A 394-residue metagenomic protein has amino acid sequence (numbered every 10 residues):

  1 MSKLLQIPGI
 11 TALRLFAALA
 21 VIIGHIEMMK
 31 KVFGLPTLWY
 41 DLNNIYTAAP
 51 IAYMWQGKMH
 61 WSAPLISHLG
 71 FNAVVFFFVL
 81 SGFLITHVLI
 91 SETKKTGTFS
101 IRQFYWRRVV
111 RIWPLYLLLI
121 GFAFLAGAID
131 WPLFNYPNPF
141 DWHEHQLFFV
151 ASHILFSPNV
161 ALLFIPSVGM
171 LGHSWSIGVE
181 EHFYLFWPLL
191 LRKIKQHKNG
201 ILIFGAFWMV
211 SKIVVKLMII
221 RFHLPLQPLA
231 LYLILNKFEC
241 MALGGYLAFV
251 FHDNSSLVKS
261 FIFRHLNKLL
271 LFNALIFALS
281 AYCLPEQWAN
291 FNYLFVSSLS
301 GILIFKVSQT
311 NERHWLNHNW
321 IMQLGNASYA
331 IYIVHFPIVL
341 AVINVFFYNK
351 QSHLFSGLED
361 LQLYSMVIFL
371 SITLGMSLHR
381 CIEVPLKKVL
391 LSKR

Functional and structural regions predicted by a protein language model:
M1-L229, K237, K268, M322 (+2 more regions): Membrane-cytosol interface segments of multi-pass membrane proteins, especially ER/Golgi lipid-handling enzymes
H87-K94, A248-H252, F305-Q309: Regular secondary-structure segments
T93, V109, E239-V250, E286: Charged/polar interaction segments and conserved charged motifs
K95, K193-N199, H252-R264, Q287-W288 (+1 more regions): Membrane-interface helix-boundary motifs at transmembrane edges
Q196, S211, V215-I220, D253 (+4 more regions): Extended alpha-helical regions
Q227-Y232, G244: Acidic, glycine-rich loop-and-beta core segments that form the ion-binding/anion-interacting portion of active sites
M241, G245-Y246, N267-V384: Alpha-helical transmembrane segments of multi-pass integral membrane proteins
